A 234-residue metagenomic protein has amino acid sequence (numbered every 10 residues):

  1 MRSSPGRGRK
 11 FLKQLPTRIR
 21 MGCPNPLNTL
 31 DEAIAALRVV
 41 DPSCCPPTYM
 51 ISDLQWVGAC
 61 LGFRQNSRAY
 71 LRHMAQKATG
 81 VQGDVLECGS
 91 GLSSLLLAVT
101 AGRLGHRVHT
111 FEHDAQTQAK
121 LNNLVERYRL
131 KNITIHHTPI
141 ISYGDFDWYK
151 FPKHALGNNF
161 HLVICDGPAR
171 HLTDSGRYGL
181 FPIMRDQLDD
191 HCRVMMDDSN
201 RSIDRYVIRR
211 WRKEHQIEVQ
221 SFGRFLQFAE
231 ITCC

Functional and structural regions predicted by a protein language model:
M1-G58: Membrane-proximal basic amphipathic "stem/tether" segments
P47-A78: Class I SAM-dependent methyltransferase Rossmann-like catalytic core, especially the SAM/SAH-binding loop
V81-G91: Conserved class I S-adenosyl-L-methionine
L92-R103: Conserved SAM-binding loop of SAM-dependent methyltransferases across substrates and taxa, primarily the Class I
H106-E112: Conserved SAM-binding motif I beta-strand of class I
Q118-A119: Short alpha-helix immediately C-terminal to the canonical SAM-binding loop
N122-N158: S-adenosyl-L-methionine
P168-C234: C-terminal substrate-binding/active-site "lid" region of AdoMet-derived donor-dependent transferases
